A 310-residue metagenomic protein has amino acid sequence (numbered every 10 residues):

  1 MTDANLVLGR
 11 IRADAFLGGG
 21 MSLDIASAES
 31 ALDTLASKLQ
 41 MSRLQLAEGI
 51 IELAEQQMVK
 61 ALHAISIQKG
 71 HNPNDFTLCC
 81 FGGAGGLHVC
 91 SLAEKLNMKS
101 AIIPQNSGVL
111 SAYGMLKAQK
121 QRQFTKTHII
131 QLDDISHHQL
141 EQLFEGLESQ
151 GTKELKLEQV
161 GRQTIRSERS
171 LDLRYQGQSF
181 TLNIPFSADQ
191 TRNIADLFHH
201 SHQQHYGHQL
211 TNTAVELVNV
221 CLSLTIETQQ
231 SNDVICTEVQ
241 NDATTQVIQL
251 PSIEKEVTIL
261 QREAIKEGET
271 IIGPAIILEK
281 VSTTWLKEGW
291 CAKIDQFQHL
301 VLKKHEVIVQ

Functional and structural regions predicted by a protein language model:
M1-P73, C80, G85-Q310: C-terminal, non-catalytic interaction/recognition modules in large multi-subunit enzymes and RNPs
